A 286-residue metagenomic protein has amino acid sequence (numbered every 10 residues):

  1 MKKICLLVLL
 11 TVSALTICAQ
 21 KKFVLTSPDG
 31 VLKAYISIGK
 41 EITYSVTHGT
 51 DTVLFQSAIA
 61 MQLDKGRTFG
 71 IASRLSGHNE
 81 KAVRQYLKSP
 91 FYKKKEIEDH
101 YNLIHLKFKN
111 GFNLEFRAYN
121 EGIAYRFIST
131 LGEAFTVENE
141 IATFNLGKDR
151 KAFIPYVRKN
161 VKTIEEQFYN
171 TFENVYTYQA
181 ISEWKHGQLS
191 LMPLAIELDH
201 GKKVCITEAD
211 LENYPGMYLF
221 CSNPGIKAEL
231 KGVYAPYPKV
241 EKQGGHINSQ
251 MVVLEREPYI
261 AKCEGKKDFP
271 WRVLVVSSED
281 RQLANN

Functional and structural regions predicted by a protein language model:
M1-K22: Bacterial Sec-dependent N-terminal signal peptides
K22-N285: N-terminal accessory beta-strand-rich subdomains and adjacent acidic, glycine-rich linkers that precede catalytic cores
